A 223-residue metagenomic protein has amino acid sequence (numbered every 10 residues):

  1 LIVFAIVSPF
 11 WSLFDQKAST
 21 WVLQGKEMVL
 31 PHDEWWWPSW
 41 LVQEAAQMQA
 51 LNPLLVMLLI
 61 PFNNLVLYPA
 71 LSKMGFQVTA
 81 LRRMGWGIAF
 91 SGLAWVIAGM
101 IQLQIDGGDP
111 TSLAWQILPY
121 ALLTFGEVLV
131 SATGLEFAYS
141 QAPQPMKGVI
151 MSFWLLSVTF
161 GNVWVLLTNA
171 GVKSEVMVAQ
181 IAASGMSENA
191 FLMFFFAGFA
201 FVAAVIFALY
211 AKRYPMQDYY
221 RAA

Functional and structural regions predicted by a protein language model:
L1-M177, S184-A223: Hydrophobic transmembrane alpha-helices of multi-pass solute transporters/permeases
